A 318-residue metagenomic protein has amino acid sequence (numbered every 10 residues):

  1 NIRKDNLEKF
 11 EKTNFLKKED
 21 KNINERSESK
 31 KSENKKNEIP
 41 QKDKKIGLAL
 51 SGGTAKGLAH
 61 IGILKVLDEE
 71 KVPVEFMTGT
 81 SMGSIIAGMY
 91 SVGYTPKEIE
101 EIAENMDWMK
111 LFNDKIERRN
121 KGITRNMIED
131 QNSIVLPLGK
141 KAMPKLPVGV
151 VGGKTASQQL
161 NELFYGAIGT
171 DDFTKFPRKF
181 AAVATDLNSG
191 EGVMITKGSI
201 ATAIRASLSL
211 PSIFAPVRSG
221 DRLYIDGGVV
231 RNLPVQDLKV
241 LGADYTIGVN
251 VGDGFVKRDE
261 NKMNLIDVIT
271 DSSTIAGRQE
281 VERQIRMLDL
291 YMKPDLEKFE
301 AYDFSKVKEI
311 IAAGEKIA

Functional and structural regions predicted by a protein language model:
N1-T80, G88-A318: Patatin-like phospholipase
